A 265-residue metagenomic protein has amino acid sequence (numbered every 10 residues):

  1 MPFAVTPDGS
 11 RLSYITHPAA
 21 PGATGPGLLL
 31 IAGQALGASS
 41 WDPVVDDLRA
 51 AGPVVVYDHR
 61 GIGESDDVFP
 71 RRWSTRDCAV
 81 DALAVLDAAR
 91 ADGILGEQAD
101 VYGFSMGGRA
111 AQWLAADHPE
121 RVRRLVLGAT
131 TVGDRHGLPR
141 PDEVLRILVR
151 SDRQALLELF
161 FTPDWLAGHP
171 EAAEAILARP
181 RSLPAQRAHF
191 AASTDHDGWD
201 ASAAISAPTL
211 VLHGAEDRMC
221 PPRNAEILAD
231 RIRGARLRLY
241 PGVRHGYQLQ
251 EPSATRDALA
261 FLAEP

Functional and structural regions predicted by a protein language model:
T6-V68: Conserved HGGG/HGGXW glycine-rich cap/lid loop of the alpha/beta-hydrolase fold
G33-G37, S105, A215: Active-site glycine-rich loops that stabilize anionic/oxyanionic intermediates across multiple enzyme folds
P43, V55, R60-Y102: Active-site loop/oxyanion-hole signature of alpha/beta-hydrolase fold enzymes
Q112, A116, R123-S151: Flexible "cap/lid" loop of the alpha/beta hydrolase fold
H136, R153-A201: Conserved alpha/beta-hydrolase catalytic His-Asp/Glu region
I205, V211-H213, D217: Short beta-strand/loop motif that positions the catalytic acidic residue of the alpha/beta-hydrolase fold
R218-N224: Conserved alpha/beta-hydrolase "acid-adjacent" motif
V243-T255: Catalytic histidine-centered segment of alpha/beta-hydrolase-like enzymes
